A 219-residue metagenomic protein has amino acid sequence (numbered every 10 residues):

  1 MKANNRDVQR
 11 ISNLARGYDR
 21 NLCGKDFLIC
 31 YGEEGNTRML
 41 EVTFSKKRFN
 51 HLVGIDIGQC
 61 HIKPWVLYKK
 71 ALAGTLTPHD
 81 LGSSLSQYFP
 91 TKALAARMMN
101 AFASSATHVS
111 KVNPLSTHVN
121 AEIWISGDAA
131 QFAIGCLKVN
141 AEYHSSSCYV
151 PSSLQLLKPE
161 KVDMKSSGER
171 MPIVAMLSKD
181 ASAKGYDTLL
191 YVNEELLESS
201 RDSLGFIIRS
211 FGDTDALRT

Functional and structural regions predicted by a protein language model:
M1-N120, W124-S126, A175-A181, G185-T219: An acidic, glycine-rich, mixed-charge low-complexity segment common to nucleic-acid enzymes
Q131-E195: Compact beta-sheet-dominated globular domain cores
